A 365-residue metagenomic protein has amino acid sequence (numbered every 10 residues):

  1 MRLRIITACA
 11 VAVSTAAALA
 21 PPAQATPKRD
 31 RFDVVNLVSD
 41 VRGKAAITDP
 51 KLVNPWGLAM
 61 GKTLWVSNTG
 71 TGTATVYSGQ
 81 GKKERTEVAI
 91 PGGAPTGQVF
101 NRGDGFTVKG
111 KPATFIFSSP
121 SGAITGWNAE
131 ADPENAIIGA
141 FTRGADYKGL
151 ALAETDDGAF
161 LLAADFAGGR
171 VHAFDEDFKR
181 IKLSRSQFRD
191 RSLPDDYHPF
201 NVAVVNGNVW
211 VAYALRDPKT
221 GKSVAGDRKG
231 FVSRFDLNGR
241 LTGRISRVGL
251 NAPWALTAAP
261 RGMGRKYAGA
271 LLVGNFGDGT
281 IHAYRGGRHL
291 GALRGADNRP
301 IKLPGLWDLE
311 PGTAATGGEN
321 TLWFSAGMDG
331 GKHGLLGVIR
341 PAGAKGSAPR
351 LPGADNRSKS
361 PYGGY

Functional and structural regions predicted by a protein language model:
M1-A25: Secretory targeting and sorting signals
Q24-Y365: Sequence/structural signature of beta-propeller domains
